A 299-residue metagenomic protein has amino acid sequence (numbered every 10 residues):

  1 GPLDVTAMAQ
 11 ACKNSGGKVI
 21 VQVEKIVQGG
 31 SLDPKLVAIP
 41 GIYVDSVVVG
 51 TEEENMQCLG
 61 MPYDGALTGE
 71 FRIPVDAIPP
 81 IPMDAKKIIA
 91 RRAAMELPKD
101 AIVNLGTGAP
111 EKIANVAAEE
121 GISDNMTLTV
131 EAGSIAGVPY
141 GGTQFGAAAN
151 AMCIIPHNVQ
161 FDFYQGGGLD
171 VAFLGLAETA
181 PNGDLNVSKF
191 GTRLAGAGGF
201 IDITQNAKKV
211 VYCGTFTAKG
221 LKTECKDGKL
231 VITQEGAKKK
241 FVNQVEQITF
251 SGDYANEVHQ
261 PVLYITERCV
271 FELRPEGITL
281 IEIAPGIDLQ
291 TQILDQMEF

Functional and structural regions predicted by a protein language model:
G1-P74, G141-F299: Conserved phosphate- and dinucleotide-binding cores of soluble alpha/beta proteins, encompassing both enzyme active
I73-M152, P156: N-terminal active-site beta-alpha-beta segment that forms phosphate/nucleotide-binding and substrate-recognition loops
